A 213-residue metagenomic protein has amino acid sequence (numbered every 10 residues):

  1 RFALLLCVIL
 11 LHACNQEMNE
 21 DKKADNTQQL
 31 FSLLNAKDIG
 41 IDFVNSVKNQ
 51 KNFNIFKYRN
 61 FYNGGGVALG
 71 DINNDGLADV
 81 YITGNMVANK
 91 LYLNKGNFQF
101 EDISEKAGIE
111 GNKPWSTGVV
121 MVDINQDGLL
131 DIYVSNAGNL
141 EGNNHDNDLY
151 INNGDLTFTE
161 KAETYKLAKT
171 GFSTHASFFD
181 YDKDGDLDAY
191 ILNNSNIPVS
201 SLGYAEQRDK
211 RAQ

Functional and structural regions predicted by a protein language model:
F2-A3, D148: Alpha-helical scaffold elements adjacent to nucleotide-binding pockets in ATP/GTP-utilizing enzyme cores
A3-H12: Bacterial N-terminal signal peptides
C14-Q213: Acidic, glycine/proline-rich Ca2+-coordinating loop motifs
